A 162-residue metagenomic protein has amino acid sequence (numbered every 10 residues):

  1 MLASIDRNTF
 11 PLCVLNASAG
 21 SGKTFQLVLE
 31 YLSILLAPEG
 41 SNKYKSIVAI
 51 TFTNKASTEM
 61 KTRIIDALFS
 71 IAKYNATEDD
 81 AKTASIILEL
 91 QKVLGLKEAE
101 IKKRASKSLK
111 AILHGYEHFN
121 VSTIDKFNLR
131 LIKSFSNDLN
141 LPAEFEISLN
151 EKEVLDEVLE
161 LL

Functional and structural regions predicted by a protein language model:
M1-D138: P-loop NTPase Walker
V28, K61, K152, D156-L159: Hydrophobic face of alpha-helices
N120, N137, P142-K152: Gly/Lys-enriched N-terminal cap/neck module of very large, oligomeric protein machines
L139-P142, E157, L161-L162: Accessory nucleic-acid engagement/destabilization modules that flank
